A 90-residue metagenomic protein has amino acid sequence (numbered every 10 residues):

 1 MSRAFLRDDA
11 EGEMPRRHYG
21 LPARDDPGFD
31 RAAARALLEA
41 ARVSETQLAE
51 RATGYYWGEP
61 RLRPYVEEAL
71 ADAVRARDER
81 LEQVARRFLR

Functional and structural regions predicted by a protein language model:
M1-E68, V84-R90: Long, non-catalytic architectural segments outside compact domain cores
A71-D72: Residue-level signature for tetratricopeptide repeat
